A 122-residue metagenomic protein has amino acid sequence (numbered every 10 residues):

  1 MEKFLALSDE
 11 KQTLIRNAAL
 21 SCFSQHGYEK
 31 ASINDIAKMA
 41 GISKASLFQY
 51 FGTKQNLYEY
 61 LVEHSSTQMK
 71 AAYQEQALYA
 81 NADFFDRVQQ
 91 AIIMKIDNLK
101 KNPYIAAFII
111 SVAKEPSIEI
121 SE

Functional and structural regions predicted by a protein language model:
M1-E10: N-terminal intrinsically disordered/low-complexity leader segments
E2, L14, C22-N56, Y60: Helix-turn-helix
S8, R16, V62, S66 (+2 more regions): Amphipathic, non-transmembrane alpha-helical scaffold segments
A18-C22, N98: Short amphipathic alpha-helical elements of helix-turn-helix/winged-helix folds
Q25-E29, A80, N102: Short coil/turn segments at alpha/beta junctions that flank glycine-rich nucleotide-binding fingerprints
N56-S65, A72: Alpha-helical DNA-contacting segments of helix-turn-helix folds
Y60, E75-K101: Hydrophobic alpha-helical connector segments
Q90, I96-E122: Short secondary-structure transition hinges
